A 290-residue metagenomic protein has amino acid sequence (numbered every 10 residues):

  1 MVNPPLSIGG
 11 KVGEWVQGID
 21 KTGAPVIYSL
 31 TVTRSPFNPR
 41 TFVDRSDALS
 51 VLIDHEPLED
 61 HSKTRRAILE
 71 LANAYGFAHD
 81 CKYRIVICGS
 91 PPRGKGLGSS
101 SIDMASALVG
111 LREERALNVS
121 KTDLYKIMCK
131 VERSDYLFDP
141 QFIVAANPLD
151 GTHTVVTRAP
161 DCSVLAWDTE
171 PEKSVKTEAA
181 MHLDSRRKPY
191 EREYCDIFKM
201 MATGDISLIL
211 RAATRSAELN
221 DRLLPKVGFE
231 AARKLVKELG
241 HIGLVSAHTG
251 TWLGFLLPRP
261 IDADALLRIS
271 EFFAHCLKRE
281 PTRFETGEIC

Functional and structural regions predicted by a protein language model:
M1-G94: ATP-binding N-lobe of GHMP and related small-molecule kinases
G9, T31, D139, A166-E170 (+1 more regions): Short beta-strand segments
V12-G18, F37-F42, Y136, F142-A146 (+2 more regions): Short beta-strand scaffold segments in enzyme catalytic cores
S35-S46, H61-I68, C81-P92, M104-R115 (+4 more regions): Long, contiguous secondary-structure blocks with strong helical propensity
L97-K121, L137: DPxDG-like acidic metal-binding loop motif
V119-I242, L256-C290: ATP-dependent small-molecule kinase catalytic core of the GHMP/sugar-kinase superfamily and closely related
S246-G254: Small/polar glycine-rich anion-binding or flexible loop at a beta-alpha turn
